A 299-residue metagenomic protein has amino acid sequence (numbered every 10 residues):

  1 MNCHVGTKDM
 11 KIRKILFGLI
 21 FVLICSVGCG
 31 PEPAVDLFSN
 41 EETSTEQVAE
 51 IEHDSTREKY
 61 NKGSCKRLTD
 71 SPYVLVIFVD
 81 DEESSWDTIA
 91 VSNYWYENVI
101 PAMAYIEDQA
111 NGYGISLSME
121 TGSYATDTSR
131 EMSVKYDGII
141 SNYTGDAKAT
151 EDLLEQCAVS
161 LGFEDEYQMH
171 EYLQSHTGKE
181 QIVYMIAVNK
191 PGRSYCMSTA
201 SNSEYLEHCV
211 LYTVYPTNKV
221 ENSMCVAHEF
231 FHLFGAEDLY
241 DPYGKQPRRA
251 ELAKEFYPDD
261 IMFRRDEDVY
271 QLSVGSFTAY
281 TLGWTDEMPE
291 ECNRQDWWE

Functional and structural regions predicted by a protein language model:
D9-L16: Bacterial N-terminal signal peptides that target proteins for export
G18-S26: Bacterial N-terminal signal peptides
V27-E41: Sec-dependent signal peptide cleavage junction
S39-A49: Intrinsically disordered, low-complexity serine/threonine-rich repeat tracts
V48-H176: Propeptide-to-catalytic entry region of secreted or membrane-anchored zinc metalloproteases
H53-S64, P242-E299: Replace "(M1/M4/M9/M12/WLM)" with "(e.g., M1/M4/M8/M9/M12/M26/WLM)" and add "not limited to" to clarify scope
E58-T69, E83-S84, K148-Y243: Active-site-proximal segment of zinc-dependent metalloprotease catalytic domains
